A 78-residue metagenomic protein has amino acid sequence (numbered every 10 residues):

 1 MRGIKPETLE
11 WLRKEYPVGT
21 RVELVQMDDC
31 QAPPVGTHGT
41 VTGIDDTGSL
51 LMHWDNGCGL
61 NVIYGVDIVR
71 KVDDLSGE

Functional and structural regions predicted by a protein language model:
R2-W11, E15-G77: Basic/aromatic-rich interaction segments and small domains that mediate binding to polyanionic partners
